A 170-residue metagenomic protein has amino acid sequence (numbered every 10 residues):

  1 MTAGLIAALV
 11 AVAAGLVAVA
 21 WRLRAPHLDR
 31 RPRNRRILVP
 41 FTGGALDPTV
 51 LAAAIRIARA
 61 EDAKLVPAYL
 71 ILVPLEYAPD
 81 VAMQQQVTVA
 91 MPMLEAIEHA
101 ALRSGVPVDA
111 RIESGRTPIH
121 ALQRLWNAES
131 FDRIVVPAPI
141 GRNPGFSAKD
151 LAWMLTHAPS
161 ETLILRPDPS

Functional and structural regions predicted by a protein language model:
T2-L23, R103-I134: Structural beta-alpha unit
A3-G4, V136-H157, S170: Glycine-rich, Arg-bearing micro-motifs that act as flexible, cationic patches
V17-R36: Transmembrane-cytosolic junction motif
R30-Q84, D109, H157: Small/aliphatic-rich secondary-structure junction motif
V50-A53, A121-L125, K149-W153: A short acidic, amphipathic alpha-helical/loop segment
Y69, R133, P137-P139, P167: Short secondary-structure boundary segments
P79-G115: Structured, soluble extracytoplasmic/luminal domains of envelope-associated proteins
A82-Q86, N127-E129, A152-W153: Short, hinge-like loop/turn segments at secondary-structure boundaries
